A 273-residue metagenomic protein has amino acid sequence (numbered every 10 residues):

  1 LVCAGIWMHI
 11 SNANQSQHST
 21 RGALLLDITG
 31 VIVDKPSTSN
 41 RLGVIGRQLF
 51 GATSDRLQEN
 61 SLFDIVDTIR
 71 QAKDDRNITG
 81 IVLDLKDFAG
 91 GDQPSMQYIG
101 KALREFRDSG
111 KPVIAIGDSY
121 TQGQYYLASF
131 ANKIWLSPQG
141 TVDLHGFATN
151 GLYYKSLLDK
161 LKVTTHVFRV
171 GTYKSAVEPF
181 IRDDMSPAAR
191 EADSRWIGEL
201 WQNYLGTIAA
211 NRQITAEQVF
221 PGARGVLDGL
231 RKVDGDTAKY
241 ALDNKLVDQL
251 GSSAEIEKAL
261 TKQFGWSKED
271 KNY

Functional and structural regions predicted by a protein language model:
L1-L230, T261-Y273: Small-residue-centered hinge/linker elements
W135-L136, V247-S253: Short acidic-hydrophobic, aromatic-tinged amphipathic segments that line or gate anion-handling sites
D234-D236: Extended, domain-scale alpha-helical bundle/helix-rich regions
A241: Short, contiguous alpha-helical
S253-E255, A259: Amphipathic alpha-helical
